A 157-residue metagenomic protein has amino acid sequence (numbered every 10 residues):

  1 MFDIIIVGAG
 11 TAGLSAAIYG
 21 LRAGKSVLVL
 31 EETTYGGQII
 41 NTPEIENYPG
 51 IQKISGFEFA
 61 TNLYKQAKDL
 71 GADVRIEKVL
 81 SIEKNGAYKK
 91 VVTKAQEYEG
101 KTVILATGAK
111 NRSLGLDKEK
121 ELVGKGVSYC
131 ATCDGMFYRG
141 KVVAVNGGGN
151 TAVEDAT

Functional and structural regions predicted by a protein language model:
M1-F2, I6-E32, V123, Y129-T157: Rossmann-like dinucleotide/flavin-binding elements
M1-V7, V74-K141: FAD-binding core/adjacent interface of flavoenzyme oxidoreductases
G20-L21, T42-I45, D117-E121: Short, glycine/charged-enriched secondary-structure capping and boundary segments
E31, Q52-G56, K65-Q66, Y98-G100 (+3 more regions): Glycine-rich loops and low-complexity Gly/Arg-rich segments that provide flexible linkers or classic glycine-based
T34-G36: Helix N-cap at the beta1-alpha1 junction of Rossmann-like dinucleotide-binding domains, i.e., the first residues
Q38-I39, S113: Short beta-loop-alpha junction of Rossmann-like oxidoreductase domains
I40-E97: N-terminal Rossmann-like dinucleotide/flavin-binding domain of flavoprotein oxidoreductases that bind FAD/FMN
